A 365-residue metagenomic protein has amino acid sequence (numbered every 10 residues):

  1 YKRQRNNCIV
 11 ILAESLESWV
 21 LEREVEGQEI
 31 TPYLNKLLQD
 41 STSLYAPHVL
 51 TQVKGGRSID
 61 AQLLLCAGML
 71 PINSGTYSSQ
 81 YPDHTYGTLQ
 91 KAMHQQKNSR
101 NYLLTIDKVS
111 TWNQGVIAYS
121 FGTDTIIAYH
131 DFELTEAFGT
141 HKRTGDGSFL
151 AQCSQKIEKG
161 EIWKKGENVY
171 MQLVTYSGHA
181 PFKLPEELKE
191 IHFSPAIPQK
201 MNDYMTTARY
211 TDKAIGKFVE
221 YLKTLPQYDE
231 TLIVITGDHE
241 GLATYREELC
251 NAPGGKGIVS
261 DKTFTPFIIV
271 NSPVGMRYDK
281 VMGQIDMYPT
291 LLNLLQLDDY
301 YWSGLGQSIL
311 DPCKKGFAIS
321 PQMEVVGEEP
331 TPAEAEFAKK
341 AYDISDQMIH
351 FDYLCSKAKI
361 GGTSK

Functional and structural regions predicted by a protein language model:
K2-K365: Solvent-exposed soluble domains appended to multi-pass membrane proteins
